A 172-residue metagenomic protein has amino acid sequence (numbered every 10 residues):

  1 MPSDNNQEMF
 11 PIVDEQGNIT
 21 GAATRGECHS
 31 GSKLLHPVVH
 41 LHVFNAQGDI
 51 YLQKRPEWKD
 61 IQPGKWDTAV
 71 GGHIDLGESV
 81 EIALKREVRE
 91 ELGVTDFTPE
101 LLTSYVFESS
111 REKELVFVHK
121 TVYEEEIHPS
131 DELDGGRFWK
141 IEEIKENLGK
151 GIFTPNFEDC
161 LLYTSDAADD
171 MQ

Functional and structural regions predicted by a protein language model:
P2-H40: Acidic, metal-coordinating catalytic segment for phosphate/diphosphate chemistry, firing primarily on the Nudix
G17, Q47, T103-I127: Active-site-adjacent beta-strand/loop module that shapes the phosphate/pyrophosphate-binding cleft
V43-K65: A glycine-rich, hydrophobic loop/mini-helix early in the fold
W66-E78: Short histidine-centered catalytic/ligand-binding loop motif
T95-L102: A short coil-to-beta-strand element that immediately follows conserved catalytic motifs
P129-F157: NUDIX/MutT-family hydrolases
Y163-A168: Conserved small/polar residues in nucleotide/adenosyl-binding loops
